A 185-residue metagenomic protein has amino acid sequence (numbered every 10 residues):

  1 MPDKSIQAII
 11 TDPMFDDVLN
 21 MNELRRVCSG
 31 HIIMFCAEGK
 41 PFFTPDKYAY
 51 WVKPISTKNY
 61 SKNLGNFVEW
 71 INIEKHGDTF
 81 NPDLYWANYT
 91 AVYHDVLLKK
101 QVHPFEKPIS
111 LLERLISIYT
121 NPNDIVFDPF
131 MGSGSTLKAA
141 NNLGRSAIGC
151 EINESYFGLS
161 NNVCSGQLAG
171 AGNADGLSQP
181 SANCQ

Functional and structural regions predicted by a protein language model:
M1-G149, N153-L159, Q179-S181: Core catalytic lobe of class I
F157, N161-G172: C-terminal helical cap(s) of enzyme catalytic domains, especially alpha/beta-barrels
L168-A169, D175, P180-Q185: Intrinsically disordered, low-complexity segments enriched in serine/proline and basic residues
